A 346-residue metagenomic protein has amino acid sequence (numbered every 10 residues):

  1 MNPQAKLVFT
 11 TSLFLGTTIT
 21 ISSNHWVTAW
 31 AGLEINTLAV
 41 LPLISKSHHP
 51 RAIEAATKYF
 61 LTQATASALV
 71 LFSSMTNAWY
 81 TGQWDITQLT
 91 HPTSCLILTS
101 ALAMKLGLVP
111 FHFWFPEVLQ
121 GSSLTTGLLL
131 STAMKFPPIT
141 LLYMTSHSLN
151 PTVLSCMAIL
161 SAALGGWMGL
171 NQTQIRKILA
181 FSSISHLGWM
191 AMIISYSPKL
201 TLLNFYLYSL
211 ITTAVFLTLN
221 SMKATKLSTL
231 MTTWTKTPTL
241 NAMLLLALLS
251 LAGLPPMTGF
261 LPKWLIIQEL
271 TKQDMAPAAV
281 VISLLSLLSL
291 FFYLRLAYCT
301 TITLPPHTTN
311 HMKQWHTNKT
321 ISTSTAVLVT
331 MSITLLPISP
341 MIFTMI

Functional and structural regions predicted by a protein language model:
M1-I346: Core, highly hydrophobic multi-pass alpha-helical transmembrane subunits of bioenergetic inner membranes
